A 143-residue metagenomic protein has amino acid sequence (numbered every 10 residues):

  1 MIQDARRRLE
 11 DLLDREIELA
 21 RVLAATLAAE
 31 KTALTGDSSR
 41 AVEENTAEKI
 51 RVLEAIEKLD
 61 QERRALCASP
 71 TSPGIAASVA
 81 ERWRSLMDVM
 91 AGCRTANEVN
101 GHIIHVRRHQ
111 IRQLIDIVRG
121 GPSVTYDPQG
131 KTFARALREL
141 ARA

Functional and structural regions predicted by a protein language model:
M1-A76, A80-E81, T95: Extended, charge-rich alpha-helical scaffolding segments
A76-A143: Short terminal interaction segments
